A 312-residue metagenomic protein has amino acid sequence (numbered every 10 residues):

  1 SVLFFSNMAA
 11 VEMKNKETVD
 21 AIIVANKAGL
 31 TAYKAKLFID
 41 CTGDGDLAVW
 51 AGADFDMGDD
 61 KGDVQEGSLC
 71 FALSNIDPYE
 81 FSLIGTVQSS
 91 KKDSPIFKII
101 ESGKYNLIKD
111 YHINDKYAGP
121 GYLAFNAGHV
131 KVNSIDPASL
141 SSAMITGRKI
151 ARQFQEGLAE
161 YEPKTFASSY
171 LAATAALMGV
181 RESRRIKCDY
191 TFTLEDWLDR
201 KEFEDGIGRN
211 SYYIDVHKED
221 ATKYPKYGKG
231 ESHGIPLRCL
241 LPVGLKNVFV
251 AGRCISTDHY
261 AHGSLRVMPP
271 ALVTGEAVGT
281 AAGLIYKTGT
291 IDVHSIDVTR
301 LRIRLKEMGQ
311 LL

Functional and structural regions predicted by a protein language model:
S1-L3: N-terminal Rossmann-like dinucleotide/flavin-binding domain of flavoprotein oxidoreductases that bind FAD/FMN
S6-N7, V11, K16-V19, A25-N26 (+2 more regions): Flavin (FAD/FMN)-binding glycine-rich loop and adjacent Rossmann-like elements that form
